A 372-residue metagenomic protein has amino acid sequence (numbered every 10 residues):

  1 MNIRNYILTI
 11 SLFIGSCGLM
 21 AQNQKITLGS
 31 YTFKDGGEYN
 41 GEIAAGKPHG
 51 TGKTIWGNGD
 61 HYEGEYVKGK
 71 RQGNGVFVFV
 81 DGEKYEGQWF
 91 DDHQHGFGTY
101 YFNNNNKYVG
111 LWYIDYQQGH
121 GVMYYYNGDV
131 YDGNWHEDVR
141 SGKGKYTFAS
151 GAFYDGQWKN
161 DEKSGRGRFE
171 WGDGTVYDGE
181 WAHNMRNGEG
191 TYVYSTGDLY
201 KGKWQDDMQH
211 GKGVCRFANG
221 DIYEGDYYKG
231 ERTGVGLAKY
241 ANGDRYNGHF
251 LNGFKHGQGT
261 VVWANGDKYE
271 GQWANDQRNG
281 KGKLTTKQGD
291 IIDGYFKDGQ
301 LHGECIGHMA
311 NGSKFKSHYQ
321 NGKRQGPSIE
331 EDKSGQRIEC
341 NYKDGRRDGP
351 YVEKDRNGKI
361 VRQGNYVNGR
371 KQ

Functional and structural regions predicted by a protein language model:
N2-T9: Sec-dependent signal peptide recognition, specifically the positively charged N-region followed immediately by
T9-S16: Bacterial N-terminal signal peptides
C17-Q372: Glycine/tyrosine- and acidic-biased, solvent-exposed loop/turn segments at the edges of beta-strands
